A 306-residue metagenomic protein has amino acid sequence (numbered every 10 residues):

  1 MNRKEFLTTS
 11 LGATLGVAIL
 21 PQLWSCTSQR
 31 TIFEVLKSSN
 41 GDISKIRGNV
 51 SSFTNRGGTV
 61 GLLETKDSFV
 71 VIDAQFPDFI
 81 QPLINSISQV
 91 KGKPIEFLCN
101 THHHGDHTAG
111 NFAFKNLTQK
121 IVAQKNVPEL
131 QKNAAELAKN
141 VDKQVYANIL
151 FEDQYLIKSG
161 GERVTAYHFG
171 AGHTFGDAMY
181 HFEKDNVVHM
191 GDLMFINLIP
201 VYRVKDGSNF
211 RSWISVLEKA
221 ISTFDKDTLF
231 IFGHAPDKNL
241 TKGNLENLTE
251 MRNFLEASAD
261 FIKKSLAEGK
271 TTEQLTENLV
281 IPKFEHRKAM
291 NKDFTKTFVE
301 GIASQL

Functional and structural regions predicted by a protein language model:
E5-T27: N-terminal export signals
L7, E268-L306: C-terminal regulatory/interaction regions
Q22-F53: C-terminal segment of N-terminal export signals and the immediately downstream linker at the start of the mature
R30, V127-G170, T174-F175, E183-K184 (+1 more regions): Metallo-beta-lactamase
G41-N85, Y180-F182, N186-M190: Conserved beta-strand hairpin/beta-sheet module of binuclear metal-dependent hydrolase folds, prominently
I72-A74, E96-H104, V122-Q124, H189-G191 (+2 more regions): Active-site neighborhood of phospho(di)ester-bond hydrolases with catalytic His/Asp-centered motifs
S88-L156: Active-site HxH/HxHxD metal-binding segment of metal-dependent hydrolases
I214-K270: Divalent-metal (often Zn2+) His-rich catalytic cores of metallo-beta-lactamase-fold enzymes
